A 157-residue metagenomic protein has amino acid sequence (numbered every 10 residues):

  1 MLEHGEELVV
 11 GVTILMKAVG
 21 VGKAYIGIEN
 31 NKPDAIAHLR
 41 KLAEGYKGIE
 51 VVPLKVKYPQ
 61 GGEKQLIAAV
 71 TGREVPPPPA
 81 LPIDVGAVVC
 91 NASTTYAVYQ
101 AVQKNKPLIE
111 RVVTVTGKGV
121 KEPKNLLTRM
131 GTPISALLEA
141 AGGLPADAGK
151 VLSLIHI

Functional and structural regions predicted by a protein language model:
L2-K17: Histidine-anchored nucleotide/phosphate-binding helix
E6-V10, Y96, S135: Short, contiguous clusters of charged residues that form electrostatic/catalytic patches at enzyme active sites, used
M16, L137-L138: Hydrophobic alpha-helix position signal
G22-I134, A140-P145: Hydrophobic alpha-helical positions that pack around
P145-L152: Short loop-to-beta-strand transition segments
I155-I157: Conserved small/polar residues in nucleotide/adenosyl-binding loops
